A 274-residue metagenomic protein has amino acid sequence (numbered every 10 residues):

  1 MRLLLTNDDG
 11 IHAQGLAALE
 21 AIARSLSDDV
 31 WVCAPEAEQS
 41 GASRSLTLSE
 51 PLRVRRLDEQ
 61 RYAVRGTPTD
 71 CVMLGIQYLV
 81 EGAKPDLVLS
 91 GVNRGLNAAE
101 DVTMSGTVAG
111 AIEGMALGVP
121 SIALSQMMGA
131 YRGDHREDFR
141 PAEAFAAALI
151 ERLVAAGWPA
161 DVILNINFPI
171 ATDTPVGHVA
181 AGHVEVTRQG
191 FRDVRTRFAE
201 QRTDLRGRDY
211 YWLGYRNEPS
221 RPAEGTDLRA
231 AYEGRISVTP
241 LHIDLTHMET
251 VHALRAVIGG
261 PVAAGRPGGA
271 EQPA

Functional and structural regions predicted by a protein language model:
L3, A17-Y78, A83-K84: A cross-family phosphate/adenosyl-ligand binding-site feature
D9, E38, T67-P68, N93-L96 (+2 more regions): Short glycine-rich anion-binding loops that position phosphate/pyrophosphate groups of nucleotides and phosphorylated
D9-A17, L205, L213: Short acidic, Gly/Ser-rich segments with clustered Asp/Glu that frequently serve as metal-coordination loops in enzyme
C33-P35, S90-N93, A123-S125, N165-P169 (+1 more regions): Short beta-strand segments
C71, E137-A274: Electrostatically charged, flexible surface regions
G75-G82, A109-P120: Alpha-helix C-terminal capping segments
L96-S105: Glycine/threonine-rich flexible loop motifs
M115-D138: Glycine-rich phosphate/pyrophosphate-binding loops and their adjacent beta-strand/loop elements at enzyme active sites
